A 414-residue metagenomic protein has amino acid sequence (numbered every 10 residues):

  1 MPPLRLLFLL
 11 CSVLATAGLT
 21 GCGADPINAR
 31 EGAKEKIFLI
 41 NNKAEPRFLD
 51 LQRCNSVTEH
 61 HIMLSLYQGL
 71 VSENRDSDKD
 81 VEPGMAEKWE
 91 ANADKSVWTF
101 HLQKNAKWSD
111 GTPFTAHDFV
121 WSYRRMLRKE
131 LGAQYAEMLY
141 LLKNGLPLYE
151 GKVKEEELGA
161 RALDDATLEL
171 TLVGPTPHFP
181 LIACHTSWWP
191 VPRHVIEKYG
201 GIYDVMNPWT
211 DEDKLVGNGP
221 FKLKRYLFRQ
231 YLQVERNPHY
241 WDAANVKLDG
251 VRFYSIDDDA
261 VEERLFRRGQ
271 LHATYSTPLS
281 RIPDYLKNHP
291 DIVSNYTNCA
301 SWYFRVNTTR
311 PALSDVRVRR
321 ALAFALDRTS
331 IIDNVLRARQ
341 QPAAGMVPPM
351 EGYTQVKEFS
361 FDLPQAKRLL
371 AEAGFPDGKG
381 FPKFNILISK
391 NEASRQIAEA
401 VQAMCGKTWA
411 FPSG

Functional and structural regions predicted by a protein language model:
G18-G21: C-terminal motif of bacterial Sec signal peptides marking the signal peptidase cleavage site
G23-D25: Bacterial signal peptide processing site
E35-E45, E87, V97-F100, F119-S122 (+6 more regions): Short, well-ordered beta-strand elements
N41-A93, K214-G217: N-terminal lobe/hinge region of extracytoplasmic solute-binding protein
R75, K154-E157, A166, L172-V246 (+4 more regions): Gly/Pro-rich hinge or "lid" segments in bacterial periplasmic/extracellular proteins
E87-Y135, E169, E262-L265, A312: Aromatic- and charge-enriched surface segment that lines or borders ligand/interaction sites
K224-E235, R252-R310, R320, T329 (+1 more regions): Extracellular/periplasmic solute-recognition and catalytic clefts
E235-R236, S314-A403, K407: Append "and occasionally in soluble cytosolic enzymes with long acidic Gly/Pro-rich linkers
